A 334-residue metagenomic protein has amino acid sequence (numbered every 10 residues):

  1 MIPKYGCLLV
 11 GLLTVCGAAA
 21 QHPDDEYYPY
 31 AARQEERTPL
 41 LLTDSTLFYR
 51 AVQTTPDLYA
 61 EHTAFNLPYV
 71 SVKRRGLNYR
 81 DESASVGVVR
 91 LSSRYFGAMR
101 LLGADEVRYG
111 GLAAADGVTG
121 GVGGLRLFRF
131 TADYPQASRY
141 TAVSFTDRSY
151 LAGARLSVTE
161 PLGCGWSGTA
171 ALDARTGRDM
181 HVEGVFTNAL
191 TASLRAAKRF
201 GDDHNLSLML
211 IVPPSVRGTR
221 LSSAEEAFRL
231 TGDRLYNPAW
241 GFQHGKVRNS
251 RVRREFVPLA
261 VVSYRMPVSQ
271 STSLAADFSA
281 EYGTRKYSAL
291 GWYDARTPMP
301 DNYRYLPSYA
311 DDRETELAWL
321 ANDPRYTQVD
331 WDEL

Functional and structural regions predicted by a protein language model:
T43, Y69, L151-G153, A189-T191 (+3 more regions): Transmembrane beta-barrel architecture of outer-membrane proteins
Y49-G87: Extracytoplasmic beta-strand/coil segments of soluble accessory domains associated with Gram-negative outer-membrane
A64-N66, V118, T146-Y150, G184-N188 (+2 more regions): Short sequence motifs at beta-strands and strand-loop junctions characteristic of Gram-negative outer-membrane
K73, S83-S85, E106, S138-Y140 (+4 more regions): Residue-level detector of the transmembrane beta-barrel scaffold of outer-membrane proteins
L77, L112, A142-T146, D173-R175 (+2 more regions): Outer-membrane beta-barrel pore domains and translocons
V89, G97-S144, L151-G153: A beta-strand signature from Gram-negative outer-membrane beta-barrel systems, especially the internal plug domain
T146-G177, H181-R220, V252, A260-S269: Transmembrane beta-barrel wall of Gram-negative outer-membrane proteins
A197, N205-S263, S288-L334: Acidic/polar loop-and-plug regions of large Gram-negative outer-membrane beta-barrel proteins
